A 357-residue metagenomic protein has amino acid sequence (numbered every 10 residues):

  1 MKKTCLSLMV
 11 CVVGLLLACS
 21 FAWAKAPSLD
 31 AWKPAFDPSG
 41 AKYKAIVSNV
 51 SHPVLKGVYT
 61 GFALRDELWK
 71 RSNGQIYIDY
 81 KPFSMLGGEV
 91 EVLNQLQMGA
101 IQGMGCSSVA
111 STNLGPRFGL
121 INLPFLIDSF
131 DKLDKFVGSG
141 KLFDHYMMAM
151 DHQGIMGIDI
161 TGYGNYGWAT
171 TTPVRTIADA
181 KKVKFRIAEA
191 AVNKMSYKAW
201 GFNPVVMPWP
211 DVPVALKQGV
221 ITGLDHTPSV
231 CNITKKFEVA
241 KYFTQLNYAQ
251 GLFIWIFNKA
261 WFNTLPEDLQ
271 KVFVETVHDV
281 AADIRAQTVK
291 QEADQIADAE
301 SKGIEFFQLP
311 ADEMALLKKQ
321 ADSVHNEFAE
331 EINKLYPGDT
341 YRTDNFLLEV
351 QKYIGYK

Functional and structural regions predicted by a protein language model:
M1-C11: Bacterial N-terminal signal peptides that target proteins for export
M9-S20: Bacterial N-terminal signal peptides
A24-L133, M148-K357: N-terminal secretory/targeting leader peptides
K141-F143: Core domains of carbohydrate- and sulfate-ester-processing enzymes
